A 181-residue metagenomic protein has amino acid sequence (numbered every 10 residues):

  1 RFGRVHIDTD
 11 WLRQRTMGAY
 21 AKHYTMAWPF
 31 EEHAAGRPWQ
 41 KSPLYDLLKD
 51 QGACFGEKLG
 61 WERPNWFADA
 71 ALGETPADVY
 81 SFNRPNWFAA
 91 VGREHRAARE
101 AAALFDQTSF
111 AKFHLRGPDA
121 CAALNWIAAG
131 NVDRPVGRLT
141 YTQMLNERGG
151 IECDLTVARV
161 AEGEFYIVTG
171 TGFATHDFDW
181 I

Functional and structural regions predicted by a protein language model:
F2-I181: Glycine/proline-enriched, intrinsically flexible loops and inter-domain linkers
